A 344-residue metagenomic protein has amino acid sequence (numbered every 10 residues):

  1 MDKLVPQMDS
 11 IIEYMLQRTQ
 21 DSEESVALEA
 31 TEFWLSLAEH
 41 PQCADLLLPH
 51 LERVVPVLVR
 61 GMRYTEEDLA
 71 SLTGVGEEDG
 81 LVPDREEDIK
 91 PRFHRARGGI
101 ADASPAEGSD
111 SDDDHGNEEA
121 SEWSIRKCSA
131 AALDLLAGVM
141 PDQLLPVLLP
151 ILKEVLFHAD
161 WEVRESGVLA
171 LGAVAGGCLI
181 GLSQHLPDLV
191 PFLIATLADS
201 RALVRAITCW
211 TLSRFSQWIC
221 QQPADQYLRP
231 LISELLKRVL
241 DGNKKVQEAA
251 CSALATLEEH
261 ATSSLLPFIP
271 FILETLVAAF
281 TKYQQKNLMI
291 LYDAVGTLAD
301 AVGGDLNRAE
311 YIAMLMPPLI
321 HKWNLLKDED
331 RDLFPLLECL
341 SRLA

Functional and structural regions predicted by a protein language model:
M1-A344: Karyopherin-beta/Importin-beta family HEAT-repeat alpha-solenoid scaffold
